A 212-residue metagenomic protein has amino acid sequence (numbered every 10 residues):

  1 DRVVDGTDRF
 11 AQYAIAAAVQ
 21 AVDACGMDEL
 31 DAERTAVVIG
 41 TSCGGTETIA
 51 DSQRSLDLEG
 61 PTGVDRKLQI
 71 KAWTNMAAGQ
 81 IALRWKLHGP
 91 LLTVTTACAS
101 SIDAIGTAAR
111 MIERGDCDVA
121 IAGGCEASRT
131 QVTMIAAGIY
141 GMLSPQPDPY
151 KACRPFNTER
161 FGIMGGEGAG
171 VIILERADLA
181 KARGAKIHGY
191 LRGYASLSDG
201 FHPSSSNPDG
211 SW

Functional and structural regions predicted by a protein language model:
D1-T96, C125-M134: Conserved beta-ketoacyl condensing-enzyme motif
G26, G115, E175-L179: Short loop segments at secondary-structure junctions
E47-T62, M111-R114, M134-P147, P208-S211: A glycine- and small-aliphatic-rich helix-loop capping segment at beta-alpha/alpha-beta transitions that lines
S101: Short conserved active-site loop signatures built around small residues
D116-A120: Short, high-confidence coil segments that cap the C-terminus of an alpha-helix and link into the following beta-strand
G124-E159: Phosphate/pyrophosphate-binding betaalpha-module
D148-W212: Condensing-enzyme catalytic core mediating Claisen C-C bond formation in acyl metabolism
